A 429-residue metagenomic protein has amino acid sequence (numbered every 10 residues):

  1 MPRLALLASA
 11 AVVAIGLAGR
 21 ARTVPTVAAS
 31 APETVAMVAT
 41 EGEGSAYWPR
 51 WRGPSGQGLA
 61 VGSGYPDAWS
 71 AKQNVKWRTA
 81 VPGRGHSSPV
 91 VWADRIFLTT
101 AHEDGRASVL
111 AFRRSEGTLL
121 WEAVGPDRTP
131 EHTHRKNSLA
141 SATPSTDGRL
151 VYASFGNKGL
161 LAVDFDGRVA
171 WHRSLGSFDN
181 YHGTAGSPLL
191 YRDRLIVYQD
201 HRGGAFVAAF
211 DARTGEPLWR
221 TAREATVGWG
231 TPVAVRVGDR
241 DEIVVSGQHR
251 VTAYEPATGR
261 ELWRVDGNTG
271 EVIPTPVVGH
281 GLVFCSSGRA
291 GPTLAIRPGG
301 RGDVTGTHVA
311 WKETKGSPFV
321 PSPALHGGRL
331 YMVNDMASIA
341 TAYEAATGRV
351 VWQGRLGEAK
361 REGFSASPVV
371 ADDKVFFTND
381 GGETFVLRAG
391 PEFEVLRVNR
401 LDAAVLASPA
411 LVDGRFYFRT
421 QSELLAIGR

Functional and structural regions predicted by a protein language model:
M1-A21: Sec-dependent N-terminal signal peptides
I15-R429: Noncatalytic, solvent-exposed loop/strand surfaces of beta-propeller-type extracellular/periplasmic domains
